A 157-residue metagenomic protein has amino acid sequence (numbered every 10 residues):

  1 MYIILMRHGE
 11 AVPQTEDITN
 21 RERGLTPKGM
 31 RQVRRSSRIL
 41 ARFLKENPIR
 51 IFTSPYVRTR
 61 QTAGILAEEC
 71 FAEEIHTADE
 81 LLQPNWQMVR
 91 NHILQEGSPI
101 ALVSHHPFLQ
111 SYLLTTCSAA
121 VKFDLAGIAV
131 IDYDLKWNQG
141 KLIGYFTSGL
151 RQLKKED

Functional and structural regions predicted by a protein language model:
Y2-A78, L109, A119-A126, D157: Active-site-proximal alpha-helix that buttresses catalytic centers in soluble enzyme cores
E16-I18, V89, L142-I143, K154-D157: Short aromatic-enriched loop/helix-cap "lid" or pocket-rim segments at secondary-structure transitions that line
F43-E46, L94-S98: Glycine-rich phosphate-binding loop signature in dinucleotide/nucleotide-binding domains
A78-E80, Y145: Conserved beta-strand termini and adjacent loop/short-helix elements that scaffold enzyme active sites in alpha/beta
L82-I93: Short alpha-helix plus adjacent loop in nuclease-associated cores
Q95-A101, H106-A126: Non-DNA-binding regulatory cores of transcription-related proteins, predominantly C-terminal effector-binding
C117-I143, S148-L153: Domain-level recognition of soluble alpha/beta enzyme cores, biased toward histidine phosphatases/phosphomutases
